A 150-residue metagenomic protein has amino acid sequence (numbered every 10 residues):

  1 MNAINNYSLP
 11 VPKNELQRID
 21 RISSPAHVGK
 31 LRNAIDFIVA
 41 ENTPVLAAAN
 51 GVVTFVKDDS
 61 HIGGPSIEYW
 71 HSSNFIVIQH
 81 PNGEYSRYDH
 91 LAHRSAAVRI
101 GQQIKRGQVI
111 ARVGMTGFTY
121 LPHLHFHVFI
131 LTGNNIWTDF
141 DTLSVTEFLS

Functional and structural regions predicted by a protein language model:
M1-S73, R106: Surface-exposed, glycine-biased beta-strand/turn segments
N2-N14, A96-Q108, P122, H127-S150: Acidic, glycine-rich catalytic/binding loops that coordinate metals and/or anionic ligands
L46-A47, P81-G107: Short histidine-centered loop motifs in beta-beta connectors
F55, H90-H93, R112-M115, I130: A residue-level detector for short acidic-glycine micro-motifs
I62-S66, V113-L124: Active-site loop architecture of trypsin-fold serine endopeptidases
W70-E84: OB-fold (S1/OB) nucleic-acid-binding surfaces
I76, K105-G117: Short hydrophobic beta/alpha edge segments that flank linear recognition/processing sites
